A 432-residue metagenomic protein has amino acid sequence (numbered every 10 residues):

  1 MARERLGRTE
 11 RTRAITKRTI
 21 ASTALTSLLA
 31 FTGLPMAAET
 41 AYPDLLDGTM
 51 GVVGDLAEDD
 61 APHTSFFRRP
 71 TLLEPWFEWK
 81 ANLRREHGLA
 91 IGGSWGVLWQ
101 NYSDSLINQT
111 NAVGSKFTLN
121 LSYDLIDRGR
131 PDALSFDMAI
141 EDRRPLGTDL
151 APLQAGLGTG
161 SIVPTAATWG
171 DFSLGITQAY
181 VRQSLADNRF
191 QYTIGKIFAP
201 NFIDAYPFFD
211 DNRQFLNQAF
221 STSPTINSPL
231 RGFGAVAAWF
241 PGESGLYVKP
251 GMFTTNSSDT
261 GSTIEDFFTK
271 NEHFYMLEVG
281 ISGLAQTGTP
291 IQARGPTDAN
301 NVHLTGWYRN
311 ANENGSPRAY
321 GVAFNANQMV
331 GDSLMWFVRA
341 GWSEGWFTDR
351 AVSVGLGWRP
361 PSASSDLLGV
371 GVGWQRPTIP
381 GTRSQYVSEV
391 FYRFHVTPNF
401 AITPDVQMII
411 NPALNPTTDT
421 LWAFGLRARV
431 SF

Functional and structural regions predicted by a protein language model:
A2-Y102, N108, D124-R130: N-terminal periplasmic/intermembrane-space "pro-region" immediately following the signal or transit peptide
A38-T40, L72-I91, D124-F136, A186-R189 (+5 more regions): Short loop/turn motifs that connect adjacent beta-strands in outer-membrane beta-barrel proteins
G93-W99, F136-D142, Y192-K196, V248-T254 (+7 more regions): Transmembrane beta-barrel strands of outer-membrane/channel proteins
L98-D104, R143-G147, A199-N201, A219-F220 (+6 more regions): Sequence/structural signature of outer-membrane beta-barrel proteins
Y123-D127, R182-L185, K196, W239-P241 (+7 more regions): Residue-level signature of outer-membrane beta-barrel architecture
D149-Y180, D187-F274, E278: Surface-exposed coil loops of outer-membrane beta-barrel proteins
L277-T378, V390: Detector for outer-membrane/organellar transmembrane beta-barrel domains, recognizing the amphipathic beta-strand
T420-F432: Outer-membrane beta-barrel "beta-signal"
